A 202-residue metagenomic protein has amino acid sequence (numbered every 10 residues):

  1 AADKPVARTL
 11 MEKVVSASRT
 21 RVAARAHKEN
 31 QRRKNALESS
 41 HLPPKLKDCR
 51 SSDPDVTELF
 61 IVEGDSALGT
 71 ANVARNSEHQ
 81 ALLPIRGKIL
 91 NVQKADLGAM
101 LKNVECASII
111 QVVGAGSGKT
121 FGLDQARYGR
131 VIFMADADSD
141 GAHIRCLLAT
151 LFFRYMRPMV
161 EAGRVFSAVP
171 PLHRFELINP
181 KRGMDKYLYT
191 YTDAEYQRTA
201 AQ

Functional and structural regions predicted by a protein language model:
A1-K88, T120-L123, G129-R130: GHKL-family ATPase ATP-binding module
V6, H27, A137, F153 (+1 more regions): Surface-exposed, charged/polar loop-rich segments that form substrate/cofactor-binding or regulatory interfaces
V15, K47, S51, G114-G118 (+2 more regions): Signal for well-folded cores of large energy- and translation-related assemblies
L42, A71-R130, V160, V169 (+1 more regions): Intrinsically disordered, low-complexity regulatory segments
S51, D65-L68, G87-L90, L97 (+4 more regions): Short, glycine-/Ser/Thr-/acidic-enriched flexible segments
P54, L123-R130, A137-I144, E161: Secondary-structure capping and boundary motifs in well-ordered enzyme cores
E105-S108, H143-L151: Alpha-helical scaffold elements adjacent to nucleotide-binding pockets in ATP/GTP-utilizing enzyme cores
R130-I132, C146, T150-P158: TOPRIM-like Mg2+-dependent DNA-processing core and adjacent phosphate-binding/basic surface
